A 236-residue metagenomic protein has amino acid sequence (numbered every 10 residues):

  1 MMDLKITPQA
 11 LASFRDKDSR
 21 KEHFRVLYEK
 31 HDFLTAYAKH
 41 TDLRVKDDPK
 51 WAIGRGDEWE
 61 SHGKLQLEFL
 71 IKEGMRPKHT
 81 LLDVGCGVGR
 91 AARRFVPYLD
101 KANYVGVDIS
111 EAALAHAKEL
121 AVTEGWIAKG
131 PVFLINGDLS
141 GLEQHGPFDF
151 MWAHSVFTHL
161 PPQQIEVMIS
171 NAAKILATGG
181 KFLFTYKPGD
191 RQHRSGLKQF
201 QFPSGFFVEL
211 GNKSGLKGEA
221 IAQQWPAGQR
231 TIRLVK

Functional and structural regions predicted by a protein language model:
M2-E73, V88-E143, L160-V167, N171 (+1 more regions): Class I (Rossmann-like) S-adenosyl-L-methionine-dependent methyltransferase catalytic domain, capturing the SAM-binding
K78-G87: Conserved class I S-adenosyl-L-methionine
T80, G180-K181: Short glycine-centered segments of the SAM/dcSAM-binding site in methyltransferase folds
G141-M151: A short acidic, Gly/Pro-enriched loop at the edge of an enzyme's catalytic core that lines a small-molecule cofactor
F150-Q163: A short SAM/SAH-binding and catalytic strip from SAM-dependent methyltransferases
